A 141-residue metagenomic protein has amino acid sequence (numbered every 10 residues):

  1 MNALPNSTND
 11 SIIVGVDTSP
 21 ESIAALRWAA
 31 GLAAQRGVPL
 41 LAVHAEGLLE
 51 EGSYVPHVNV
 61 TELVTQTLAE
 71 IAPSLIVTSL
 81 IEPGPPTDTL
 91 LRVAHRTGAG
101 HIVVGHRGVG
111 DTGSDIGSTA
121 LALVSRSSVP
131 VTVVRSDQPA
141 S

Functional and structural regions predicted by a protein language model:
N2-V58: Small/aliphatic-rich secondary-structure junction motif
L41-V43, T78-E82, T132-V134: General small-molecule cofactor/ligand-binding pocket signal
T65-Q66, L121: Active-site phosphate/pyrophosphate- and oxyanion-stabilizing loops and adjacent acidic/basic residues in soluble
A72-T78: A short helix-to-beta-strand connector/capping loop
I81-T89: Charged docking surfaces used in two-component/phosphorelay signaling
V93-A99: Glycine-rich phosphate-binding loop signature in dinucleotide/nucleotide-binding domains
H101-S127, S136-S141: Glycine-rich, Arg-bearing micro-motifs that act as flexible, cationic patches
